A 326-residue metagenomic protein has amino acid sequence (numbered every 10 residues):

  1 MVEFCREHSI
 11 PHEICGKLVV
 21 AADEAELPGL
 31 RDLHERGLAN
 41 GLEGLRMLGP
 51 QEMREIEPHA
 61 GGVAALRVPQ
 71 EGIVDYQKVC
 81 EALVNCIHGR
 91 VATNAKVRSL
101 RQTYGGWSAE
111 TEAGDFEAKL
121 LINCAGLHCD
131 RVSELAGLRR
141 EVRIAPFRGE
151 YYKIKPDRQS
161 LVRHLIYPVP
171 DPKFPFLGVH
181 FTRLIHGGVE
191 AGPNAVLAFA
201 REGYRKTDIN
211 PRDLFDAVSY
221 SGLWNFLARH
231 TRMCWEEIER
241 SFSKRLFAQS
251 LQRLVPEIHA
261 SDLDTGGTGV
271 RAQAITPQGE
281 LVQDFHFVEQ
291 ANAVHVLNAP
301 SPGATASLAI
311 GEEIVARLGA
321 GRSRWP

Functional and structural regions predicted by a protein language model:
M1-E52, I56, G62, G178-V179 (+2 more regions): Dinucleotide-binding Rossmann-like beta1-alpha1 core, especially the glycine-rich loop that anchors the ADP
P11-A21, G44-I87, N94, G106-E112 (+2 more regions): Helix-loop-beta segment of a Rossmann-like dinucleotide-binding subdomain
H12-C15, E141-F147, I258-G267: A short coil-to-beta-strand element that immediately follows conserved catalytic motifs
A25-G29, I56-G62, R101-S108, F116 (+1 more regions): A short, glycine/Asx- and small/polar-enriched loop/turn that sits immediately N-terminal to a beta-strand
R46-G49, V91-T93, N123, A191 (+1 more regions): General beta-strand structural signal in soluble alpha/beta enzymes
L66-L120, C124, H128-R131, A306-G319: Helical element adjacent to the flavin cofactor pocket in flavoenzyme catalytic cores
L100-N210: Flavin-dependent oxidoreductases
K206, A217-P326: C-terminal catalytic lobe of FAD-dependent flavoproteins
